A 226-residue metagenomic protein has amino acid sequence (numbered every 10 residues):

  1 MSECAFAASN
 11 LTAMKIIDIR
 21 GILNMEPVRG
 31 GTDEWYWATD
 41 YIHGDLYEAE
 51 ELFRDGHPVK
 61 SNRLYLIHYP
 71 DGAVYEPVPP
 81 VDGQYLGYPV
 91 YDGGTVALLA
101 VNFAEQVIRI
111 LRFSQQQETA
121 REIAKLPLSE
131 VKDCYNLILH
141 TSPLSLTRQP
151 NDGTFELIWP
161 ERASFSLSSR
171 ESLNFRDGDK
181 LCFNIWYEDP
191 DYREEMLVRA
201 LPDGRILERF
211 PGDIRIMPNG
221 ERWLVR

Functional and structural regions predicted by a protein language model:
S2-M25, E48-P80, A104-E130, T147-L173 (+2 more regions): Surface-exposed loop/turn elements that mediate protein-protein interactions on large endomembrane-trafficking
E26-G44: N-terminal "first-domain core" detector
R29, V90, I138, N174-F175: Conserved beta-strand position repeated across blades of beta-propeller domains
T32-W35, G93-G94, T141-L144, G178-K180 (+1 more regions): Short coil/turn segments that connect the beta-strands within blades of beta-propeller domains
Y36-D40, A97-A100, S145-R148, C182-I185 (+1 more regions): Residue position within the beta-strands of beta-propeller blades
D71-A97: Blade-loop segments of beta-propeller domains
C134, S169-R170, G178: Low-complexity, Pro/Ser/Thr- and charge-rich linker/hinge segments at domain boundaries
Y135-P143, R148-D152: Long, charge-rich C-terminal accessory regions
